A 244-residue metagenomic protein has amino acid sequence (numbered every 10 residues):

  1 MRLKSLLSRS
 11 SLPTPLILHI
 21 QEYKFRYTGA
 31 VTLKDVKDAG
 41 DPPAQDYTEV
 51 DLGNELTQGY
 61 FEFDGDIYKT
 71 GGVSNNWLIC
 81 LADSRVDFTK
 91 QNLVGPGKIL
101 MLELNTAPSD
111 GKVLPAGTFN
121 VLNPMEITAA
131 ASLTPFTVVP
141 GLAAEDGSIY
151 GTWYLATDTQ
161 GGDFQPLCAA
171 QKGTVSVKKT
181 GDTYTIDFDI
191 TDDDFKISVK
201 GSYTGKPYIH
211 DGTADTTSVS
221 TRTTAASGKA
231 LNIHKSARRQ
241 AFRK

Functional and structural regions predicted by a protein language model:
M1, K34-Q45, D66-S176, A237: Surface-exposed helix/loop patches within compact recognition domains
M1-R9, P13-I20, T28, T134-A214: Acidic, glycine-rich flexible loop segments
M1-R9, V50-G72, T174-K179: Short, exposed beta-strand/loop patches in secreted or surface proteins that constitute
R2, R9, R26, R85 (+4 more regions): Arginine residue identity/basic-tract feature
H19-L56, Q171-G173, I190-K244: Edge beta-strand at a domain terminus
Y23-F25, G59-F61, V86, T134 (+1 more regions): Short non-domain terminal segments
Y27, V31, Y47, N105 (+6 more regions): Intrinsically disordered/low-complexity terminal segments and short unstructured peptides
